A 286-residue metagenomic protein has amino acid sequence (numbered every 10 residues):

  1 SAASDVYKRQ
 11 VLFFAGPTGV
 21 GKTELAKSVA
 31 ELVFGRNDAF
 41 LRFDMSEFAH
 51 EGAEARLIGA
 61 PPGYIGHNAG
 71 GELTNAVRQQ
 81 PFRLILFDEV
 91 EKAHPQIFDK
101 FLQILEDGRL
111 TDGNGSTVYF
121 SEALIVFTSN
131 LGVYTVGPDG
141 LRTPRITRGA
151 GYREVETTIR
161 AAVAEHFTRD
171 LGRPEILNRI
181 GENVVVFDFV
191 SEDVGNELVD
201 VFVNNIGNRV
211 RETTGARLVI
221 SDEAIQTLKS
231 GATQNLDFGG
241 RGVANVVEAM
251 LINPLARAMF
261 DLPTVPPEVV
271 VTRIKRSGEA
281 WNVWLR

Functional and structural regions predicted by a protein language model:
S1-R286: AAA+ P-loop NTPase nucleotide-binding core of proteostasis motors
